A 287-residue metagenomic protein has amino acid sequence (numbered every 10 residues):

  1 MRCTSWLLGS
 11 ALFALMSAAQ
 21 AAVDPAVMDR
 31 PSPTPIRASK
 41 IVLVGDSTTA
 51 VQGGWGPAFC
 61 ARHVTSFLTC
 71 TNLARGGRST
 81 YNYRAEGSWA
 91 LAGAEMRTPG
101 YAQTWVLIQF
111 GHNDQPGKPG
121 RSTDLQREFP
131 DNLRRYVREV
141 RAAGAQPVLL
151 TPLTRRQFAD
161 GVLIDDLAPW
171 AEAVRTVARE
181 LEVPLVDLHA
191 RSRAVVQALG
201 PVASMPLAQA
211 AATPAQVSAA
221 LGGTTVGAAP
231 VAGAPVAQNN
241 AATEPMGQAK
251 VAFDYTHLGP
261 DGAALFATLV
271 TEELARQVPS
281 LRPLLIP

Functional and structural regions predicted by a protein language model:
M1-S5: Positively charged n-region of N-terminal signal peptides that target proteins for export
L8-S17: Bacterial N-terminal signal peptides
Q20-G77, Y81-N82, W89-A102, V106: Serine-esterase "nucleophile elbow" of acetyl-processing enzymes
R84-A85, A263: Phosphate/oxyanion-binding active-site loops and adjacent basic polyanion-contact surfaces
A90-I286: Alpha-helical cap/lid subdomain in secreted, periplasmic, or secretory-pathway luminal O-acyl-processing enzymes
